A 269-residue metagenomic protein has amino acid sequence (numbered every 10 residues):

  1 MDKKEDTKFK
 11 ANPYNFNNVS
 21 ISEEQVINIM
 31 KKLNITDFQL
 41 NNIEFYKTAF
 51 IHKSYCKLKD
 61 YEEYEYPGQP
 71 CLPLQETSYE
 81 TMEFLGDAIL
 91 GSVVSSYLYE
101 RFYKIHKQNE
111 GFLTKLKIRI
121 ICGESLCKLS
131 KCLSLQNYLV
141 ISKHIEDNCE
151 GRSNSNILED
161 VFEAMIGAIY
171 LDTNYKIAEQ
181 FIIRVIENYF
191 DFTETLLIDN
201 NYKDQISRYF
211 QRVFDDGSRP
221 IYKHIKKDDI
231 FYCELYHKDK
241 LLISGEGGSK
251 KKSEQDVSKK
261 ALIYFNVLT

Functional and structural regions predicted by a protein language model:
M1-T269: Double-stranded RNA-binding/processing signature
